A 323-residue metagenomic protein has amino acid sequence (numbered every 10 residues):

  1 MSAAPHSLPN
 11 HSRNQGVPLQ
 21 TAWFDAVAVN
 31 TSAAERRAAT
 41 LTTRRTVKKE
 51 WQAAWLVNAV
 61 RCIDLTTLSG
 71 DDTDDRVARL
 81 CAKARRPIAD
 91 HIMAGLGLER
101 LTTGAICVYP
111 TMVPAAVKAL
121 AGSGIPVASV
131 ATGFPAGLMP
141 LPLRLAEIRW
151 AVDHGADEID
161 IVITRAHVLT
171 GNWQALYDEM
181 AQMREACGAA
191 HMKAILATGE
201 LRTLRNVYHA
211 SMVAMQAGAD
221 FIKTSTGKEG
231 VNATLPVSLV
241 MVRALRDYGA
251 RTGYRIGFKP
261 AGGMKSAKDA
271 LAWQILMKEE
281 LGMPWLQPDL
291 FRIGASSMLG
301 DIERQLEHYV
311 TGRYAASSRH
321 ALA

Functional and structural regions predicted by a protein language model:
M1-A94, G104: Alpha/beta catalytic barrel-like cores
E50-V60, D71-L101, T111-K259, K265-S296 (+1 more regions): Alpha/beta enzyme core
I106-V108: Short, hydrophobic beta-strand segments that form beta-sheet elements in well-ordered domains
D301: N-terminal beta-loop-helix "entrance" segment that forms/cooperates in small-molecule cofactor or anionic ligand
